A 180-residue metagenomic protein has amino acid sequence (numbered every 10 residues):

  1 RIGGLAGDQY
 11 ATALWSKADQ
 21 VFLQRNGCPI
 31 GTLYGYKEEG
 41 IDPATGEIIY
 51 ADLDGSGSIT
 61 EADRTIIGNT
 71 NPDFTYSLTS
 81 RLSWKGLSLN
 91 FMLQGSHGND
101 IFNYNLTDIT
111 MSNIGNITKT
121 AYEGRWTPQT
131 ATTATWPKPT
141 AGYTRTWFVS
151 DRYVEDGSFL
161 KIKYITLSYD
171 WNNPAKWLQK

Functional and structural regions predicted by a protein language model:
R1, L82, F91-G95: Transmembrane beta-barrel strands of outer-membrane/channel proteins
R1-T70: Conserved small-residue
V21-R25, T32, P43-T45, S96-K180: Extracytoplasmic gating/loop element in the C-terminal half of outer-membrane beta-barrel translocons and assembly
L33-E39, L89-F91, I162: Generic structural hydrophobic/aromatic packing signal, biased to beta-strands
I66-D73, D156-G157, K176: Alpha-helix N-cap/helix-initiation motif
F74, K85-L87, S158, Q179-K180: Outer-envelope beta-barrel architecture signal
F74-S80, L87, I162-L167: Hydrophobic, lipid-facing positions within transmembrane beta-strands of outer-membrane proteins
G86-F91, P174-A175: Repeated loop/turn-to-beta-strand initiation elements of outer-membrane beta-barrel proteins
